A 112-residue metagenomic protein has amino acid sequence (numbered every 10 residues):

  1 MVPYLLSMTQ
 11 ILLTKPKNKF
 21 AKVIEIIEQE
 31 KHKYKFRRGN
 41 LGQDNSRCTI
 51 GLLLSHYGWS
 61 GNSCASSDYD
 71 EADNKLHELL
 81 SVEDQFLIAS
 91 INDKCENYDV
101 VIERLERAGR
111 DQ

Functional and structural regions predicted by a protein language model:
L5-R47, L53-Q112: Domain-length accessory/inserted modules outside core catalytic folds
